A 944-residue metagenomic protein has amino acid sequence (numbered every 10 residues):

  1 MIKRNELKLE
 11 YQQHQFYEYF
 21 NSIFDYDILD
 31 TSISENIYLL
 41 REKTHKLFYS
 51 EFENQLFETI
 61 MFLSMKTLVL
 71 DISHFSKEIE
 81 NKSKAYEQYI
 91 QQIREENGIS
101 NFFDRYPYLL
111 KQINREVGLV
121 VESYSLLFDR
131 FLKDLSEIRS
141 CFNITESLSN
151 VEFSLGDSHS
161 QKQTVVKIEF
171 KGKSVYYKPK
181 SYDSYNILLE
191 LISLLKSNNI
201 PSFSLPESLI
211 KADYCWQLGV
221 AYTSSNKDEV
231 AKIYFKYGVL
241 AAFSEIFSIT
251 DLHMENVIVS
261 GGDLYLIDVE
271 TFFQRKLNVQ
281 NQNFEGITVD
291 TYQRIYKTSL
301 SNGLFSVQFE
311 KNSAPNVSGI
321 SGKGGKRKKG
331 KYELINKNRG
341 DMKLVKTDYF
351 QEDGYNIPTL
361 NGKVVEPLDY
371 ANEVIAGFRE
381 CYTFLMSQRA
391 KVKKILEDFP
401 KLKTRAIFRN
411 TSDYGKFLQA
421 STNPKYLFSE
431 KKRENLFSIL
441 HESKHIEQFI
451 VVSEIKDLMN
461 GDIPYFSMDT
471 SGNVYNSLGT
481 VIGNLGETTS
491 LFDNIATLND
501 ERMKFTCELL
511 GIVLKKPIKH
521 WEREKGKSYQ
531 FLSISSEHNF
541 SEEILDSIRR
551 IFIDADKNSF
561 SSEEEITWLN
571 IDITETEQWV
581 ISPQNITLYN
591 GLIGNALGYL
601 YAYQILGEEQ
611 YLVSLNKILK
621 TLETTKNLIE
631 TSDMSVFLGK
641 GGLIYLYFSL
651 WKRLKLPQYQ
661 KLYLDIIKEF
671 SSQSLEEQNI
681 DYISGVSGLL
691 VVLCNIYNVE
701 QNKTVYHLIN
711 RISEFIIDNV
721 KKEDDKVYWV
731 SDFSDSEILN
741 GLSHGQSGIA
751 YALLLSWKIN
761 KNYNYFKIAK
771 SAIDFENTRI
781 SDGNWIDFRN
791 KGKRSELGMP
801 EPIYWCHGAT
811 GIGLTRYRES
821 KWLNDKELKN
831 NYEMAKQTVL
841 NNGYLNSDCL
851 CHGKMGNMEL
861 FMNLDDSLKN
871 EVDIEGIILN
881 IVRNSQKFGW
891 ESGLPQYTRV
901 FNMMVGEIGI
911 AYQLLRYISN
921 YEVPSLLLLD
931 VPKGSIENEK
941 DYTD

Functional and structural regions predicted by a protein language model:
M1-E78, Q92-F128, L132, D263-S547: C-terminal catalytic region of ATP-dependent kinase domains
S34-N36, L40-Q112, E116-I249, D263: Conserved ATP-binding subdomain of kinase catalytic cores across diverse folds
E255-V257: Hydrophobic residue at the +6 position relative to the catalytic HRD Asp in the kinase catalytic loop
F305, L532-H538, I593-E608, N627 (+6 more regions): Well-ordered alpha-helical scaffold segments within catalytic/enzyme domains
K516-N585, N590, Y601, I605 (+4 more regions): Low-complexity, Ser/Thr/Pro/Gly-enriched N-terminal "stalk/linker" regions
S547-I566, Q610-E630, Q658-Q678, L708-V727 (+4 more regions): Long, well-ordered core segments of solenoidal/helical folds
T574-L592, T624-K640, Q673-V686, S731-S747 (+3 more regions): Solvent-exposed loop and edge beta-strand segments that line ligand/cofactor-binding and catalytic clefts
C849-C851, L864-D944: CBM-like carbohydrate-recognition segments
